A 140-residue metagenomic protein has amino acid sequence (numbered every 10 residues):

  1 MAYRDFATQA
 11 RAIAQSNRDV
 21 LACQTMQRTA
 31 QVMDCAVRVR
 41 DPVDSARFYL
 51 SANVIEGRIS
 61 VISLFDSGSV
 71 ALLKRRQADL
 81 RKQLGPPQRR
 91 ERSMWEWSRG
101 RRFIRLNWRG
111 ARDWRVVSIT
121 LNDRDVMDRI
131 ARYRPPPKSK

Functional and structural regions predicted by a protein language model:
M1-M33, I59-K140: Non-cytosolic coordination micro-motifs
T25-I55: Compositionally biased P/S/T/G-rich terminal and signal peptide-adjacent segments that lie outside catalytic cores
